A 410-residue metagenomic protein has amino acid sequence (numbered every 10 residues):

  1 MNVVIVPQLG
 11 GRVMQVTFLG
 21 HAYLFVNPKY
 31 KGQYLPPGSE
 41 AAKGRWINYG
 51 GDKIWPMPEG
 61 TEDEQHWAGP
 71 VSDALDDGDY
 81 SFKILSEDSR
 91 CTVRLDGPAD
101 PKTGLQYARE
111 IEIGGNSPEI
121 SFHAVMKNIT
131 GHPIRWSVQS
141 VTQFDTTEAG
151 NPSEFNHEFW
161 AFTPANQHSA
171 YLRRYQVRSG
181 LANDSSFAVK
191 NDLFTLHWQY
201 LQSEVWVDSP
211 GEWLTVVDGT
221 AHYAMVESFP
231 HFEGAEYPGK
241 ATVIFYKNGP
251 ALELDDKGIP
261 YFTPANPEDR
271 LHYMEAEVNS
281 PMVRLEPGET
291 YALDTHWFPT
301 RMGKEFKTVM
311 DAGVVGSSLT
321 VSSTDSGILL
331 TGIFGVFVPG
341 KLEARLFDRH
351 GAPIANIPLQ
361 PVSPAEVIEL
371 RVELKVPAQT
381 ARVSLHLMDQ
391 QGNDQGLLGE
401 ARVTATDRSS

Functional and structural regions predicted by a protein language model:
N2-V6, Y107-I113, A224-E227, L319: Broad, structure-driven detector of short, well-ordered beta-strand segments within folded domains
V3, P7-T17, H21-L24, P28 (+4 more regions): A contiguous, surface-exposed recognition patch within enzymatic or periplasmic domains that forms
I5, I120-N128, G288, L330-G332: Short, well-ordered beta-strand segments enriched in hydrophobic/aromatic residues
Q8, E87-S89, P101-T103, G114-P118 (+4 more regions): Solvent-exposed loop and beta-edge segments used for protein-protein assembly and interaction
P56-E119, R135, D145-G150, P267-M274: Extended, loop-rich substrate-binding clefts of extracytoplasmic carbohydrate-active enzymes
K102, N128-G131, T300, Q390: Short coil/turn motifs at secondary-structure junctions
E112, S121-K127, A292-H296: Residues within well-ordered beta-strands of beta-sheet-rich folds
Y246-S409: Terminal accessory/anchoring regions of large secretory-pathway or extracellular enzymes
